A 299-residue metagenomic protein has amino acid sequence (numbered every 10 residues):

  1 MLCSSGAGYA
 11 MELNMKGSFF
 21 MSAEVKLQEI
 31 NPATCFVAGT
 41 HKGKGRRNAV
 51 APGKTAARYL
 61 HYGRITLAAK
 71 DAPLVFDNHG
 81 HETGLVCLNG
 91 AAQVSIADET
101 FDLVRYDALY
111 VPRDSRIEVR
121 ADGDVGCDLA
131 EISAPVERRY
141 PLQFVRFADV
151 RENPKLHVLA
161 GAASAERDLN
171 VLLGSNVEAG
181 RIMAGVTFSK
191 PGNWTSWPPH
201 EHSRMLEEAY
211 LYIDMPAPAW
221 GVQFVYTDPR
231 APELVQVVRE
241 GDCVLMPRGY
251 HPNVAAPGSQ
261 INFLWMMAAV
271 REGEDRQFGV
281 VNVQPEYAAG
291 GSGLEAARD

Functional and structural regions predicted by a protein language model:
M1-F20: N-terminal amphipathic/basic-hydrophobic helices that include classical n-h-c signal peptides and signal-anchor
F20-V75, E82-C87, P285-G291, A296-R298: Hydrophobic, proline/glycine-rich low-complexity stretches
G39-L74, A162-E208: A short glycine-rich, His/Asp/Glu-containing loop-to-beta-strand
K54-D122, C127: Extended, compositionally biased flexible segments
L74-F76, V94-S95, L103, V111 (+6 more regions): Short beta-strand His + acidic residue motifs that chelate non-heme Fe in jelly-roll/DSBH and cupin folds
H79-Q93, F188-S189, R204-P229, V237 (+1 more regions): Short, conserved beta-strand element in jelly-roll/cupin
I96-D114, D228-R248: Short acidic-glycine-tyrosine-enriched beta hairpin
V125-D168, F224-V225, P257-S259, L264-D299: Double-stranded beta-helix
